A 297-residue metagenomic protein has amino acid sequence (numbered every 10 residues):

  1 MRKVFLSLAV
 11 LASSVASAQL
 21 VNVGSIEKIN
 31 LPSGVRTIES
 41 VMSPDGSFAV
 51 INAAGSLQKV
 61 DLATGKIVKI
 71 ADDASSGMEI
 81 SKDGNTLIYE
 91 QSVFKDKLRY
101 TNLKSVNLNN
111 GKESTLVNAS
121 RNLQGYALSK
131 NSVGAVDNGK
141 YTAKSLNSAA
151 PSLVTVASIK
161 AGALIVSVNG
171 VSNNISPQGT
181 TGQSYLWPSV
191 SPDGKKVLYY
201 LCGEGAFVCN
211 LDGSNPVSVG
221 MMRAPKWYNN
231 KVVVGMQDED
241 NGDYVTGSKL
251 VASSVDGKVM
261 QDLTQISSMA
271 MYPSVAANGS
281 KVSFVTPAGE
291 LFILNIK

Functional and structural regions predicted by a protein language model:
M1-L20: Bacterial Sec-dependent N-terminal signal peptides
Q19-K297: Sequence signature of WD/YWTD-type beta-propeller architectures
